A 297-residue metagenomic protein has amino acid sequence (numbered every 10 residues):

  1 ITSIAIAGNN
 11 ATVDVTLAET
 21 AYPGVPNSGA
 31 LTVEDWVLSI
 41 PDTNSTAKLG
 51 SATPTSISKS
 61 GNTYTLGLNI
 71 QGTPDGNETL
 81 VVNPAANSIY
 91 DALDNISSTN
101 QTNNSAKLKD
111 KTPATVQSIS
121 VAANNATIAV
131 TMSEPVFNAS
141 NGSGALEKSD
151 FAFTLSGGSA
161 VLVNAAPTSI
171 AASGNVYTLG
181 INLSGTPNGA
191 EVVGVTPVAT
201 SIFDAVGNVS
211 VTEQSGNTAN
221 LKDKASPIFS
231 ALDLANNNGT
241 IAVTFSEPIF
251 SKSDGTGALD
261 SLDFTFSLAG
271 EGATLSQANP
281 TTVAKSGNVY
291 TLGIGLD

Functional and structural regions predicted by a protein language model:
I1-D297: Non-catalytic beta-sheet/beta-sandwich ligand-binding modules that flank or precede catalytic cores
